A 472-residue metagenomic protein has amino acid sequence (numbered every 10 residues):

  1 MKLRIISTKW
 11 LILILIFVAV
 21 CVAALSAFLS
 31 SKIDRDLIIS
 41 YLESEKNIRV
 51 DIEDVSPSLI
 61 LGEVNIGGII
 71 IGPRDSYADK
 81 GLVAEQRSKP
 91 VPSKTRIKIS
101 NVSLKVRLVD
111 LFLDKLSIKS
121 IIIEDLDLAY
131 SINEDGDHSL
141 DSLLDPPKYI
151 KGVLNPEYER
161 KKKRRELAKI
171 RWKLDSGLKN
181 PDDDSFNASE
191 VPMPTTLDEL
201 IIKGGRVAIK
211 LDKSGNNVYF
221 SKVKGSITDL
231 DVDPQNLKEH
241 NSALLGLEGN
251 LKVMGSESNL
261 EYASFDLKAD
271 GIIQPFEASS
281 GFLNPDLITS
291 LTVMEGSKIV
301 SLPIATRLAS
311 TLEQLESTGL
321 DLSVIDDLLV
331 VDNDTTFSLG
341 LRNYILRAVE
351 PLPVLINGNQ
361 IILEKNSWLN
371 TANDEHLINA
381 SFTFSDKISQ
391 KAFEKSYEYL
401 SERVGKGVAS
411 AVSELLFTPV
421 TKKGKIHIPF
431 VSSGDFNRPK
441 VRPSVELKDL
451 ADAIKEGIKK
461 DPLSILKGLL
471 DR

Functional and structural regions predicted by a protein language model:
M1-K46, D51: N-terminal type II signal-anchor transmembrane helix that functions as the membrane-insertion/stop-transfer segment
K2-L15, E277-D286, T306-R307, T311-R472: Extended terminal
L42, I52-L59, R87, I99-L116 (+10 more regions): Extended lipid/amphipathic-ligand handling interfaces
N47-Y77: N-terminal leader/targeting pre-sequences
G68-T228, S297-V324, V441-D449, G457 (+1 more regions): Secondary-structure transition motifs
I69-L82, S131, L230-V232, L251-V253 (+2 more regions): Short regulatory "switch" loops immediately downstream of catalytic or recognition motifs within protein catalytic
A84, S185, L245-K252, L315 (+1 more regions): Flexible, solvent-exposed coil segments and beta strand-coil junctions, predominantly the extracellular/periplasmic
L200, H240-L247, Y344-E350: Short, hydrophobic/aromatic-rich segments at coil-to-beta transitions
